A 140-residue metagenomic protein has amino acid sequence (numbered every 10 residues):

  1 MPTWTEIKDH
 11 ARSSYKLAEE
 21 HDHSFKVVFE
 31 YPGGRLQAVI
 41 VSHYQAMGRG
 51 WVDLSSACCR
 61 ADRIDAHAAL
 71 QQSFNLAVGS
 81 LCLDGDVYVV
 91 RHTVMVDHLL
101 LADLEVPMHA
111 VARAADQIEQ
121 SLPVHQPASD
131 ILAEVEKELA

Functional and structural regions predicted by a protein language model:
M1-L36, L83: Charge-rich, low-complexity N-terminal segments
W4, K8, D62-R63, L104: Generic alpha-helical secondary structure
K16, I40-S42, V78-S80: Short, surface-exposed charged micro-motifs
G33-G34, R60, V96-H98: Short, surface-exposed beta-strand-loop junctions and turns on beta-sheet-rich folds
G34-L54: Short, well-structured hydrophobic secondary-structure segments
G48-T93: Short, internal acidic amphipathic alpha-helical interface segments that mediate docking to partner proteins
L70-A77, T93-H125: Ampiphathic alpha-helical segments that act as solvent-exposed interaction surfaces
L122-A140: Short, highly charged C-terminal tails/helix-capping segments
